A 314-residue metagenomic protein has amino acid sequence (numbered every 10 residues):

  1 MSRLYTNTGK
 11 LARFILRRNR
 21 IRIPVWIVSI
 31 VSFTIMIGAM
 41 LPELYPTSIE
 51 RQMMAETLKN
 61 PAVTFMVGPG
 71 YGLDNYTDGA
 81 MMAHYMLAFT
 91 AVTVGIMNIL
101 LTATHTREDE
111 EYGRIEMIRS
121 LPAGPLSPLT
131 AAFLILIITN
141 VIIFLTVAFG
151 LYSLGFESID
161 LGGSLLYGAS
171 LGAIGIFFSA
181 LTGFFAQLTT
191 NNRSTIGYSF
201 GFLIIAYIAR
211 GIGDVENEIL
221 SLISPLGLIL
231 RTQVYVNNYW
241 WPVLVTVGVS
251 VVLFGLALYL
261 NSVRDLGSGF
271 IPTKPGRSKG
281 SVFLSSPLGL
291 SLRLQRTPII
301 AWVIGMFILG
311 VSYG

Functional and structural regions predicted by a protein language model:
M1-K10, V215-L222, T273-S285: Short, membrane-interfacial amphipathic segments enriched in basic
Y5, L41-D74, G201-L256, L260 (+1 more regions): Terminal transmembrane helical anchor/hairpin motif
N19-I27, P125-Y152, I299: Selective transmembrane-helix segments that form parts of the transport pathway or gating/packing helices in multipass
V25-S29, N192-A209: Pore- or pathway-lining transmembrane helices of multi-pass membrane proteins that form conduits for solutes/ions
W26-I30, R231-L284, L294-G310: Alpha-helical transmembrane segments of multi-pass membrane transporters/translocases
M82-R107, V147: Long, hydrophobic alpha-helical segments
I99-L121: Transmembrane helix boundary and interhelical loop/hinge segments in multi-pass membrane proteins
L134-T189: Secretory targeting signals
